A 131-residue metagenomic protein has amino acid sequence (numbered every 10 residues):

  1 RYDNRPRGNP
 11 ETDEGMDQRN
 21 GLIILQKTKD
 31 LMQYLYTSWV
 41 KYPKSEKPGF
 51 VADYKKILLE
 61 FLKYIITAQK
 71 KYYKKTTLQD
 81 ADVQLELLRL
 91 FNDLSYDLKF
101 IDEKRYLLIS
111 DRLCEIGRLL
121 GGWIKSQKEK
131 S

Functional and structural regions predicted by a protein language model:
R1-S131: Amphipathic alpha-helical assembly/interaction segments
